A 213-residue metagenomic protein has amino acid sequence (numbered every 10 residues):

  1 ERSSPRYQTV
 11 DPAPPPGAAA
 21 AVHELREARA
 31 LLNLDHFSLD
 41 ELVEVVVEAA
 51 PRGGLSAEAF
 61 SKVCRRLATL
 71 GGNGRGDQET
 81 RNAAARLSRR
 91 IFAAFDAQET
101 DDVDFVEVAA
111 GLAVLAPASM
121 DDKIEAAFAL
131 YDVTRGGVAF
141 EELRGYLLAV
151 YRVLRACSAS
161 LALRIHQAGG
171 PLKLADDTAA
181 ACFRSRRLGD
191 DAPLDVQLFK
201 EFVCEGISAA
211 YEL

Functional and structural regions predicted by a protein language model:
Y7-V10: Hydrophobic/aromatic hotspots within intrinsically disordered, low-complexity regions
P16-L31, D40-V45, A59-S61, R75-A93 (+3 more regions): EF-hand and EF-hand-like helix-loop-helix modules
G53, E58-R66, A110: Non-membrane alpha-helical segments in proteins
G53, L70, L115-D122, G137: Alpha-solenoid repeat scaffolds
R66-L70, L115, V150, G206: Residue-level signature of the C-terminal ends
